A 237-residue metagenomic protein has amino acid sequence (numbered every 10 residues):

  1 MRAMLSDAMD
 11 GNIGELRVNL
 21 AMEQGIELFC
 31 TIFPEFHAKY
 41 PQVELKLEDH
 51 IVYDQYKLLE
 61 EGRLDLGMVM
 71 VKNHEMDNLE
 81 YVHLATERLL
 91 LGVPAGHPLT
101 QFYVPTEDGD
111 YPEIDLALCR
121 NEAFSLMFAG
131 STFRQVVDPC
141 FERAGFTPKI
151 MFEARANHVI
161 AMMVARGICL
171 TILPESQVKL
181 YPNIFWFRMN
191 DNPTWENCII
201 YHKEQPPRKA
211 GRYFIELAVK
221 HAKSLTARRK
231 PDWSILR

Functional and structural regions predicted by a protein language model:
M1-N19, I26, H37-A38, M76-V82 (+2 more regions): Short helix-loop hinge/linker segments at domain boundaries
I13-M76, F152-A154: Central regulatory/effector-binding core of bacterial HTH transcription factors
E15-N19, G67, S125, T171 (+1 more regions): Short, well-ordered beta-strand segments
L28, F185-L236: A late-sequence structural motif
K39, H50-N121, E175-P182, N192: Acidic, Gly/Pro-rich loop/turn segments at junctions of secondary structure
I51-Q55, E60-R63, M70, G130-F185: Hydrophobic hinge/microswitch elements
M76-H83, E87, H158-E204: Beta-alpha-beta core module
V93, L99-Y103, E107-L116, R120-A144 (+2 more regions): Secondary-structure junction motif
